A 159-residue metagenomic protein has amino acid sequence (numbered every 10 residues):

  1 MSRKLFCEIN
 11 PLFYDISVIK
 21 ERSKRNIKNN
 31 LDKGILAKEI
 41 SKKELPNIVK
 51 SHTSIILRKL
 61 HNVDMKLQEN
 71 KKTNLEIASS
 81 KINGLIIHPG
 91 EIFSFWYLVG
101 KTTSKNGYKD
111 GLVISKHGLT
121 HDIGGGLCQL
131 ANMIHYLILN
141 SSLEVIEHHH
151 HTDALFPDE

Functional and structural regions predicted by a protein language model:
M1-E159: Well-ordered beta-sheet/strand-loop patches within structured domains
